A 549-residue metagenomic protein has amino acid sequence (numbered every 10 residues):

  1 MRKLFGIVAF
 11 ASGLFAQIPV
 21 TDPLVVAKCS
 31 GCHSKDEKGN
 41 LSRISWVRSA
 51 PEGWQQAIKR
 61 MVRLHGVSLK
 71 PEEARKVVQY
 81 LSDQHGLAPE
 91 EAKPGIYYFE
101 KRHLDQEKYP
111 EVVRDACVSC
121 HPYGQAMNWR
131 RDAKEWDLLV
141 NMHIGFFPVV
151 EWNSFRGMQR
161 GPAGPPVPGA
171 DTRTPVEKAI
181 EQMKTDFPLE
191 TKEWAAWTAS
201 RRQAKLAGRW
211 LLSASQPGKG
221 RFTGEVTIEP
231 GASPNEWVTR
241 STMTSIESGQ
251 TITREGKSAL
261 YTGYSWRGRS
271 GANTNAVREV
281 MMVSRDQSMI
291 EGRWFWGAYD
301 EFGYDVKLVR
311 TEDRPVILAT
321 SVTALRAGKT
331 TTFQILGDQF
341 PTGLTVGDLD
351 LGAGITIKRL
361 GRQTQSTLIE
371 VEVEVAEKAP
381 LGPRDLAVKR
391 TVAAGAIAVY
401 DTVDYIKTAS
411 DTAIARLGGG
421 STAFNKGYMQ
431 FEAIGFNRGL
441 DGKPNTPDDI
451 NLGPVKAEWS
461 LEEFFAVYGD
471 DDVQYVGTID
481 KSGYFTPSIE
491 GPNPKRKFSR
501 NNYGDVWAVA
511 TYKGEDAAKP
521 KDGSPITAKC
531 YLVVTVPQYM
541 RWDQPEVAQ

Functional and structural regions predicted by a protein language model:
F15-V25, L64-G66, E73, A88-E111 (+1 more regions): Electrostatic cytochrome c docking/interface patches
V26-D36, V77, V113-Q125: The canonical Cys-X-X-Cys-His
D36-L64, P122-P148, T253: Gly/Gly-Pro-rich "capping" loops immediately C-terminal to redox-active cysteine motifs in periplasmic/lumenal
G66-G95, P148-V149, S154-R201: C-terminal capping alpha-helices of c-type cytochrome domains
H121, W197-S200, A204-D286, E291-W294 (+1 more regions): Central antiparallel beta-sheet cores of small beta-barrel/beta-sandwich binding domains
V309-D348, T391-N445, D543-Q549: Beta-strand/beta-sandwich contexts
A327-R390, G453-A457, E462, A466-V467 (+3 more regions): Immunoglobulin-like IPT/TIG beta-sandwich domains and homologous Ig-like subdomains
A379-K389, N493-D522: A short beta-strand micro-motif common to beta-rich folds, especially ectodomain repeats
